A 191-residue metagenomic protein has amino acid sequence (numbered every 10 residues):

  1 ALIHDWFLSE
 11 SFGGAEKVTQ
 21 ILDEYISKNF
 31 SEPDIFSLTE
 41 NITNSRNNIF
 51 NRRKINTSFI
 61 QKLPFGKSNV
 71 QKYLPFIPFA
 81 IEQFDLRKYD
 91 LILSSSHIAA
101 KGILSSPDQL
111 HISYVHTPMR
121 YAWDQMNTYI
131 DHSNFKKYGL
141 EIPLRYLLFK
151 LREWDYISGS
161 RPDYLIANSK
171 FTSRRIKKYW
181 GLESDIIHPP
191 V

Functional and structural regions predicted by a protein language model:
A1-F12, T39: Nucleotide-activated donor-dependent transferases that construct or modify glycoconjugates
A15-I26: Short amphipathic alpha-helix
Y25, N29-K101: Active-site donor-binding segments of glycosyltransferases and PAPS-dependent sulfotransferases
L91-S94, S105-K136, D185: Active-site proximal beta-strand in glycosyltransferases
S94, I166-A167: Short beta-strand scaffold positions
G102, R174-K178, I186: Phosphate- and divalent-cation-binding pockets in alpha/beta enzyme and binding domains that engage nucleotide-derived
S133-L165, S173: Membrane-proximal helix-turn-helix segments that form the acceptor-binding/catalytic region of lipid-linked
F171, P190: Carbohydrate-associated surface elements
